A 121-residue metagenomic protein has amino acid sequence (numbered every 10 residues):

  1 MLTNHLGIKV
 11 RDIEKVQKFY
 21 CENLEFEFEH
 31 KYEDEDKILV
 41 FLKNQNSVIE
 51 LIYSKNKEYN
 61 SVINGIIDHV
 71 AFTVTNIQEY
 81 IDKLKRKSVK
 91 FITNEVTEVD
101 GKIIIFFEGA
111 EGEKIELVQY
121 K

Functional and structural regions predicted by a protein language model:
M1-K15, D68-V70: N-terminal beta-strand motif that seeds the catalytic metal site of vicinal oxygen chelate
M1-L2, I63-I67, E98-V99: Short glycine-enriched loop/turn motifs at secondary-structure junctions
I8-V48: Core segments of cupin and vicinal oxygen chelate
F41, I81-K121: Vicinal oxygen chelate
Q45-I49, N56-E58, I77-E79: Short, charged/polar surface micro-motifs in flexible loops or helix N-caps
E50-I52, E116: Conserved beta-strand in the GNAT
V70-L84: Mid-chain, well-packed structural core segment of small domains
